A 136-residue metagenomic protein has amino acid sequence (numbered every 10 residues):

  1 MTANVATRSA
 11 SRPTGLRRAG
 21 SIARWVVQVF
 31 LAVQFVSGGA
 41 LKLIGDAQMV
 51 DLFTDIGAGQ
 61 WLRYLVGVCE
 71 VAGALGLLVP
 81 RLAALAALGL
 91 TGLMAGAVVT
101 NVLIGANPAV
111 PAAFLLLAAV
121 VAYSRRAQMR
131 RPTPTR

Functional and structural regions predicted by a protein language model:
T2-R136: Membrane-interface extramembranous regions
